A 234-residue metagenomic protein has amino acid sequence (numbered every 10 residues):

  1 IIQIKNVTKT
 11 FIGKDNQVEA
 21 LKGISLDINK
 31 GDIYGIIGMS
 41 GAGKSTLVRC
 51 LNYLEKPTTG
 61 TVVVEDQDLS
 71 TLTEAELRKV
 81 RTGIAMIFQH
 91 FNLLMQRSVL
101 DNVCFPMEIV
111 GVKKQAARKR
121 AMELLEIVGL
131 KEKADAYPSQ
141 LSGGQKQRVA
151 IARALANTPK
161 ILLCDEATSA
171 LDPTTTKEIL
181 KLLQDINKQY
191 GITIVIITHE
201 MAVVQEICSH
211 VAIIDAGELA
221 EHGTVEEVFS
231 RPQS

Functional and structural regions predicted by a protein language model:
N52: Helix-to-loop junction immediately C-terminal to a conserved catalytic motif
Q67-D68, C104, E108, Q115-E132: Conserved ABC ATPase "signature" region
Y137-L141, Q145: Conserved ABC ATPase signature
A156-K160: A short, proline-enriched helix->beta-strand linker immediately N-terminal to the Walker B motif in ABC-type P-loop
V204-E206: A short, surface-exposed alpha-helical micro-motif characterized by mixed small hydrophobic and charged/polar residues
H222-G223: ABC ATPase "signature
